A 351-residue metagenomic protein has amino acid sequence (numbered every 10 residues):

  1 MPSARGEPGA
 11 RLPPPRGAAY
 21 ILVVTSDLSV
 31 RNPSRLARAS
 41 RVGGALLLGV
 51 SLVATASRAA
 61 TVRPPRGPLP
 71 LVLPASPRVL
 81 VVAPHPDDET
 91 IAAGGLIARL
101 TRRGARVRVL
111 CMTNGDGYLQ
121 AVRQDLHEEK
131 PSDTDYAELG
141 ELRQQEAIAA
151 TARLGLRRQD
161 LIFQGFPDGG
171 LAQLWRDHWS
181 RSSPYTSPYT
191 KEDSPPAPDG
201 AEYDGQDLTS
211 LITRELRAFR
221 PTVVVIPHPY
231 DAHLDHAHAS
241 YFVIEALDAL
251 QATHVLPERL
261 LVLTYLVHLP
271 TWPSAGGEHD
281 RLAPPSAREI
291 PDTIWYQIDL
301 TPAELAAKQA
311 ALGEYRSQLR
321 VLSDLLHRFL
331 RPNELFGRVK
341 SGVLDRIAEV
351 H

Functional and structural regions predicted by a protein language model:
G6-G9, G17, G43-G44: Residue-identity detector for glycine
Y20-I21: Short, positively charged and aromatic/hydrophobic N-terminal segments
D27, A39, V53-F219, Y241-H268 (+4 more regions): Active-site rim/loop-helix segments in enzyme catalytic domains that contact anionic ligands
N32-A45: N-terminal Sec-pathway targeting helices
L48-L52: Hydrophobic core
I212-Y230, H236: Proline-aspartate-enriched helix->loop->beta-strand connector
G276-Q318: A conserved mid-domain beta-alpha-beta active-site/ligand-binding segment of alpha/beta enzyme cores
P302-L305, Q309-H351: C-terminal regulatory/interaction regions
